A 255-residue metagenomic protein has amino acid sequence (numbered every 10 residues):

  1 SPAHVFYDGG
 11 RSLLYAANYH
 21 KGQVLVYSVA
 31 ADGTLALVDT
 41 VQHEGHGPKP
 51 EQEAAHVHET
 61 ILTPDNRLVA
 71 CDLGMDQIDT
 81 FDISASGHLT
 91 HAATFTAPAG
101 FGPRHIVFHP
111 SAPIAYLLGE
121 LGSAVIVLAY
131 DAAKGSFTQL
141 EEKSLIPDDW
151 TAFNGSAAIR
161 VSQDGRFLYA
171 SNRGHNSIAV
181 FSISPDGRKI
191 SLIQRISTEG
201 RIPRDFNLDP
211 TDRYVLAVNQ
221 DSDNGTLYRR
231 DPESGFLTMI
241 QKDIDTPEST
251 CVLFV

Functional and structural regions predicted by a protein language model:
S1-A3, H56, G74, G102 (+4 more regions): Beta-rich catalytic cores
S1-E59: Asp-box/WD-like beta-propeller blade repeats and closely related beta-sheet repeat scaffolds
G10-S12, D65-N66, S111-P113, D164-R166 (+1 more regions): Short coil/turn segments that connect the beta-strands within blades of beta-propeller domains
A16-Y19, T63, A70-L73, H109 (+3 more regions): Conserved beta-strand positions in repeat-built beta-propeller and related beta-rich domains
V26-A36, F81-H88, L128-F137, F181-R188 (+1 more regions): Short loop/turn segments immediately following beta-strands, especially the blade-tip and inter-blade linker loops
D39-Q52, F95, L140-T151, S197-T198 (+1 more regions): Surface-exposed loop and turn segments in beta-propeller and other repeat-based domains that flank or scaffold
N154-K189, I193-N219: Loop/turn-rich, solvent-exposed surfaces of beta-rich toroidal or solenoidal domains
